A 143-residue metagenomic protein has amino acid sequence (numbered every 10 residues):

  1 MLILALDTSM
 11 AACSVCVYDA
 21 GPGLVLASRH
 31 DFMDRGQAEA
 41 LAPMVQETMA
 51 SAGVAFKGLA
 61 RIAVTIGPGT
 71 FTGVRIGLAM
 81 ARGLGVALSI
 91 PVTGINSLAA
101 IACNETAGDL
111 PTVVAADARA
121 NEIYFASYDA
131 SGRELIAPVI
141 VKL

Functional and structural regions predicted by a protein language model:
M1, A11-A12, G58-L59, L88-I90 (+2 more regions): Short coil/turn connectors at secondary-structure junctions
M1-I66: N-terminal beta-alpha supersecondary unit
L6-S9, R29, V45, I66 (+4 more regions): Fold-independent oxyanion-binding glycine-rich loops and adjacent beta-strand/coil segments at enzyme active sites
G21-L24, M33-G36, P91-L143: Surface "functional belts" at beta-alpha junctions
V45, M80-L84, I101-A102: Buried hydrophobic packing segments
T48-A52, A87, E105: Stable alpha-helical structural segments in soluble proteins, enriched in small hydrophobic residues
R61-G94: DPxDG-like acidic metal-binding loop motif
